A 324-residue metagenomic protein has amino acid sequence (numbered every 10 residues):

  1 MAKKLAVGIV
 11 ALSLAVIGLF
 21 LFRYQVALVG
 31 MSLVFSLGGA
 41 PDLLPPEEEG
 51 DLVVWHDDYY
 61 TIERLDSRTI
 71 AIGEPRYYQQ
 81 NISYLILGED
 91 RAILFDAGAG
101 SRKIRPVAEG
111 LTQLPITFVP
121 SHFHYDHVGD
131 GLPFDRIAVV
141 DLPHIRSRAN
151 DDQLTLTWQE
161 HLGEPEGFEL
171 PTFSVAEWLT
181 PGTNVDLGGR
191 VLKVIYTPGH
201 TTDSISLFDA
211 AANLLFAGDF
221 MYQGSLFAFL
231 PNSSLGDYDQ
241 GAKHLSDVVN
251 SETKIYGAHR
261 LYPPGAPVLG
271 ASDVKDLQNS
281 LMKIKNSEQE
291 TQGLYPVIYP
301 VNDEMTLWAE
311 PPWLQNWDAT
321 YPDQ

Functional and structural regions predicted by a protein language model:
A2-V54, K243-Q324: Accessory terminal helices/loops
A27-E47, D90-L111, W158-P171: An N-terminal domain-start capping segment
E47-D66, R136-I195, T201, A210-A211 (+2 more regions): Metallo-beta-lactamase
H56-G110, L207-D219: Conserved beta-strand hairpin/beta-sheet module of binuclear metal-dependent hydrolase folds, prominently
I70, T117-V119, A138, E177-L179 (+3 more regions): Hydrophobic/aromatic beta-strand patches that form the interior of the parallel beta-sheet core in alpha/beta enzyme
G88-D90, L111-P115, G131-R136, A210-A212 (+1 more regions): Short glycine/proline-enriched coil/turn segments at helix->beta-strand junctions
A92, G100, V191-P198, T202-K283: Metallo-beta-lactamase
G100-D186, Q223, D273-S287: Active-site HxH/HxHxD metal-binding segment of metal-dependent hydrolases
